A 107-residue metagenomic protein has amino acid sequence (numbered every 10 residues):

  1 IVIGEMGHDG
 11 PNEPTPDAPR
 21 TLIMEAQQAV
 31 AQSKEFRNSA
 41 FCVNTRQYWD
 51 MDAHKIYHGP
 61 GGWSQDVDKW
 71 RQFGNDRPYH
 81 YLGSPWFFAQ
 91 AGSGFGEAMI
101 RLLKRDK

Functional and structural regions predicted by a protein language model:
I1-K107: Cell-envelope and extracellular/periplasmic
